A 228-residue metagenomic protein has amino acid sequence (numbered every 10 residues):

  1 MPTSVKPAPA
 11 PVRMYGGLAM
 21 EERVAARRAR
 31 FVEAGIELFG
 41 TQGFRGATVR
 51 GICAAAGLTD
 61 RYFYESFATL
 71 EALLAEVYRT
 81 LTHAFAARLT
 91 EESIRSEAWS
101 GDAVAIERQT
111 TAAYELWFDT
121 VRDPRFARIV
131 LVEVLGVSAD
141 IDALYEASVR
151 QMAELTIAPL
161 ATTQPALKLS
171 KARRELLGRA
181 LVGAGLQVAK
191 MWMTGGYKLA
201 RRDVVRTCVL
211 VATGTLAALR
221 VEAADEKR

Functional and structural regions predicted by a protein language model:
M1-A26, R220-R228: N-terminal intrinsically disordered/low-complexity leader segments
P2-P11, T120, K171-T194, R202-T215: Hydrophobic alpha-helical segments that form the core of small-molecule binding pockets and/or dimer interfaces
R23, A47, S66-F67, E71-A84 (+5 more regions): Alpha-helical DNA-contacting segments of helix-turn-helix folds
R27, F31-F39, F85, W117: Short hydrophobic clusters on alpha-helical segments that form packing/core surfaces in small helical domains
R30, L38-A72, E76: Helix-turn-helix
E76, T90-R122: Hydrophobic alpha-helical connector segments
D102-A103, R108-Q109, P124-L155, K168-K171 (+1 more regions): Short secondary-structure transition hinges
A139-P165, E175-G183, Q187, R206 (+1 more regions): Amphipathic alpha-helical packing segments from all-alpha helical-bundle domains
